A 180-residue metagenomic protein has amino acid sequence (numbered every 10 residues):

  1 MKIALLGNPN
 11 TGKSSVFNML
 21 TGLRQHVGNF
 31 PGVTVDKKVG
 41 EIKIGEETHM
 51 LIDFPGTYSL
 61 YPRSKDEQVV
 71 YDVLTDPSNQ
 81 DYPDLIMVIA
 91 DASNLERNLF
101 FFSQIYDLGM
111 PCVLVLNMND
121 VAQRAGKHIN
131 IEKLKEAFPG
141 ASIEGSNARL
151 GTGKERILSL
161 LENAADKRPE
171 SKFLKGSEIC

Functional and structural regions predicted by a protein language model:
M1-S64: Conserved G1/Walker A P-loop phosphate-binding module
S15, M19, D72, R156 (+1 more regions): Alpha-helical scaffold segments in soluble metabolic enzymes
G32, D36, S64-E67, Y71 (+3 more regions): Amphipathic alpha-helical transducer elements in NTP-driven molecular machines
G32, G56-T57, A92-L95, M118-Q123 (+1 more regions): Conserved nucleotide-binding/hydrolysis micro-motifs of P-loop NTPases
G45, V69-S142: Conserved C-terminal guanine-recognition region of P-loop GTPase G domains, centered on the G4
D120-K175: Canonical P-loop GTPase G-domain recognition
E178-C180: Extracytoplasmic
